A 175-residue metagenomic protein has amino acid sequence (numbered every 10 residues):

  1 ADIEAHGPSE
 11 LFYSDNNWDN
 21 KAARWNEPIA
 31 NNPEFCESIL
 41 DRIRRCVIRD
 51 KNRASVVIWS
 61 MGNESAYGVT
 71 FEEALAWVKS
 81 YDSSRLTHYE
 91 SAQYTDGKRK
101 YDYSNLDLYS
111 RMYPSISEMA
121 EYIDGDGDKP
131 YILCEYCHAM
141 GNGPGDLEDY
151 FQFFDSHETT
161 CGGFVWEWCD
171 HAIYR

Functional and structural regions predicted by a protein language model:
A1-R175: Substrate-binding/catalytic cleft of secreted carbohydrate-active enzymes, primarily glycoside hydrolases
